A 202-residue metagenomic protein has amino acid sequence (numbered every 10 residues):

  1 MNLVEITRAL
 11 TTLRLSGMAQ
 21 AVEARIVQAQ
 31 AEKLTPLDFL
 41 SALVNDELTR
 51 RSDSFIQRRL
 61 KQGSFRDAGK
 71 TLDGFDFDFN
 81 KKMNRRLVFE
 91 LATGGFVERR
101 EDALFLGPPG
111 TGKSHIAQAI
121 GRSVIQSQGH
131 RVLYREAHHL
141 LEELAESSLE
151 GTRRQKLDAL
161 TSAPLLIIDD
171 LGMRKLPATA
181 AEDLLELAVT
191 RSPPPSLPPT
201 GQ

Functional and structural regions predicted by a protein language model:
M1-A19: Charged, compositionally biased N-terminal leader segments and the immediate start of the first structured element
A9-L15, K61-N84: Dynamic helix-loop-helix/coil hinge segments at AAA+ ATPase domain boundaries and subdomain interfaces
S16-A68: Interdomain "pre-motor" coupling segment immediately N-terminal to P-loop NTPase/helicase cores
M83-S162: Conserved P-loop
G129-R131, S162-L166, S192-P199: Loop/turn-to-beta-strand initiation segments
A159-L176: Conserved P-loop NTPase "ATPase switch" module shared by AAA+ and STAND
L171-L197: Conserved catalytic/switch belt of AAA+ P-loop NTPases
